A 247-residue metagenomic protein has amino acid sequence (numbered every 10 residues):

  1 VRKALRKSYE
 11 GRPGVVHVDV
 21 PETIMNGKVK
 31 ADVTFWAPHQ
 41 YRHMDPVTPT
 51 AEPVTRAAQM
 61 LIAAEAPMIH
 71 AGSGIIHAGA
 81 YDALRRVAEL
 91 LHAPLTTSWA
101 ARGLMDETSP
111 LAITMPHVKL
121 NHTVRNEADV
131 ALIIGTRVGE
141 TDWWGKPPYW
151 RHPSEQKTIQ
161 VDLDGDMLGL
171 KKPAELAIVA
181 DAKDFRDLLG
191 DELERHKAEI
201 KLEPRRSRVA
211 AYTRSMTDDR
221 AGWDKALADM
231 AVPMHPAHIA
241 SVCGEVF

Functional and structural regions predicted by a protein language model:
V1, W99-Y212: Glycine-rich, acidic loop regions that bind phosphate or pyrophosphate groups
R2-K7, V33-F35, A80-H92, K146-R151 (+2 more regions): Short, solvent-exposed amphipathic alpha-helical segments in soluble enzyme and RNA/protein-processing domains
K3, K7-A63, D218: Conformationally flexible catalytic loops at phosphate/diphosphate-handling active centers
H17-P21, H70, I133-G135, D162: Short beta-strand segments
V20-N26, S73-I75, G165: Glycine-rich beta-alpha junction loops
H43-T50, V54, G74-H77, T114 (+7 more regions): Hydrophobic alpha-helical scaffolding
P49-T50, R56-A131, R137, V242-F247: Anionic-ligand anchoring segments at beta-strand to alpha-helix junctions in alpha/beta enzyme folds, i.e., glycine
A211-F247: Active-site diphosphate/adenylate-binding microenvironment
